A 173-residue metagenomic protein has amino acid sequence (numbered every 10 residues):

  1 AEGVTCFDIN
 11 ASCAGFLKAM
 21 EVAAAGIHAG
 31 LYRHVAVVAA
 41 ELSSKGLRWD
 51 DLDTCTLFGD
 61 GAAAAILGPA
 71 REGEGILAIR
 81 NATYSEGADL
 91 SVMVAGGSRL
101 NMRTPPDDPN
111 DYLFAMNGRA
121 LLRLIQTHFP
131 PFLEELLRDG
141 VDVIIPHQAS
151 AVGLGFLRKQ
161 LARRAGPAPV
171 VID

Functional and structural regions predicted by a protein language model:
A1, V37-S43, S98-P105, L154-P169: Acidic-glycine-rich active-site phosphate/pyrophosphate-binding loop
A1-V35, K159-D173: Conserved catalytic cysteine-centered active-site region of acyl-thioester-dependent Claisen-condensing enzymes
A11-F16, A39-S44, A82-Y84: Acidic, glycine-rich active-site loops and adjacent beta-strand->loop/helix elements that engage anionic groups
A24-A62: Flexible, glycine-rich active-site loops centered on histidine and acidic residues that chelate a metal or position
W49-R123, T127, P131: Condensing-enzyme catalytic core mediating Claisen C-C bond formation in acyl metabolism
P130-D142, L161-R164: Phosphate/pyrophosphate-binding loops at sites that engage ATP/ADP/AMP, CoA/4′-phosphopantetheine, polyphosphate
V141-Q160: Glycine-rich phosphate-binding loops at beta-strand->alpha-helix junctions
